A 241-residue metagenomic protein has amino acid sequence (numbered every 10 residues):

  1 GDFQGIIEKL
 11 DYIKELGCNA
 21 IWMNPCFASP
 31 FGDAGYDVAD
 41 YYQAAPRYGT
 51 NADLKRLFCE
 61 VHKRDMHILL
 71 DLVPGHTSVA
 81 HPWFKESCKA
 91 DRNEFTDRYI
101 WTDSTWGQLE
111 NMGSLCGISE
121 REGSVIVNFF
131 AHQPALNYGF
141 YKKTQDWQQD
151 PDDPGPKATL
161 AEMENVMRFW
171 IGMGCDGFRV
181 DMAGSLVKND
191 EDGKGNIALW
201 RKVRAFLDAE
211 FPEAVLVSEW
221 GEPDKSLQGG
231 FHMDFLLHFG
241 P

Functional and structural regions predicted by a protein language model:
G1-D152, P156-A161, G172, A183-F231: Acidic/aromatic-lined carbohydrate-recognition and catalytic surfaces of CAZymes acting on diverse glycans
P46, F239-P241: Short, acidic/turn-prone active-site loops that include or flank metal/cofactor- and phosphate-binding residues
M233-F239: Phox homology (PX) phosphoinositide-binding domain
